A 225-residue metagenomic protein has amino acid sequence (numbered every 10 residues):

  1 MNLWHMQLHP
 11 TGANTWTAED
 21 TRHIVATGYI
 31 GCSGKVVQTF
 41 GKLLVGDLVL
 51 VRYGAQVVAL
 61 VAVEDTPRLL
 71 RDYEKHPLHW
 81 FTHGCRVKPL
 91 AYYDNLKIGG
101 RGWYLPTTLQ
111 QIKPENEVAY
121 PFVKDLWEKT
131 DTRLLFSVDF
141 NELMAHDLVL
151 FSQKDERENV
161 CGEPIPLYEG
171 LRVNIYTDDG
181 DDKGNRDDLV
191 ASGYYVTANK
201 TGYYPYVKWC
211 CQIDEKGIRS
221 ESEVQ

Functional and structural regions predicted by a protein language model:
M1-N14, T27, G31-C32, D72-D131: Contiguous surface segments at macromolecular interaction interfaces
T15-G31, L134-D155: Short, basic/aromatic beta-hairpin or loop at an interaction surface
Y29-T39, S152-E163: Short alpha-helix capping/helix-loop boundary micro-motifs
V45-G46, G170: Loop/turn positions that initiate beta-strands
Y53-V58, R172, T177-K183: Short, charged beta-turn/beta-strand-edge "cap" motif at the junction between a beta-strand and an adjacent loop
V58-R68, D182-T201: Short beta-strand-centered aromatic/proline hotspots
P67-H83, L150-F151, N199-I213: Short, solvent-exposed secondary-structure boundary/capping segments
C161-R172: Short nucleic-acid-contacting surface segments enriched for D/E, G, S/T with interspersed K/R
